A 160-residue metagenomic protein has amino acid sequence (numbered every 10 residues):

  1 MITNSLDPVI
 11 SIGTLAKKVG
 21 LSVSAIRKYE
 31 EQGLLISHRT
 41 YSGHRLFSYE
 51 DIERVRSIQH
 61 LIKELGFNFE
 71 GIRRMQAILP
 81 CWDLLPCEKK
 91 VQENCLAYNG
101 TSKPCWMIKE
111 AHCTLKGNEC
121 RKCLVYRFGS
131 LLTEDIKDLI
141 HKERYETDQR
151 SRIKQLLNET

Functional and structural regions predicted by a protein language model:
I2-I12, K17-K18, I36-R39, Y49-T160: Arg/Lys-rich, alpha-helical DNA-contact motif
K17, E30-E31: Alpha-helical residues within the helix-turn-helix
V19-A25: Short coil turns linking two alpha-helices in DNA-binding domains
I26, H38-L46: A short, glycine- and basic residue-enriched loop/turn that sits immediately adjacent to a domain's principal
Q32-G33, G43: Flexible, glycine-biased helix-capping/connector loops in cytosolic signal-transduction modules
